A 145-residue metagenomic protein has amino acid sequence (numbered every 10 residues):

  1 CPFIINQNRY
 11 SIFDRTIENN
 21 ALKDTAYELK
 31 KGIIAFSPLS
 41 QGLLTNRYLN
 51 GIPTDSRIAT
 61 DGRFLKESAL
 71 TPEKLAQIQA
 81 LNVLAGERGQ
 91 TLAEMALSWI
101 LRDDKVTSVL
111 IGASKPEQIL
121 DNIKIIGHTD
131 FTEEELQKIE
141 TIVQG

Functional and structural regions predicted by a protein language model:
C1-Q144: Beta/alpha (TIM)-barrel catalytic core signal, keyed to glycine-rich beta->alpha loops juxtaposed to Asp/Glu that bind
